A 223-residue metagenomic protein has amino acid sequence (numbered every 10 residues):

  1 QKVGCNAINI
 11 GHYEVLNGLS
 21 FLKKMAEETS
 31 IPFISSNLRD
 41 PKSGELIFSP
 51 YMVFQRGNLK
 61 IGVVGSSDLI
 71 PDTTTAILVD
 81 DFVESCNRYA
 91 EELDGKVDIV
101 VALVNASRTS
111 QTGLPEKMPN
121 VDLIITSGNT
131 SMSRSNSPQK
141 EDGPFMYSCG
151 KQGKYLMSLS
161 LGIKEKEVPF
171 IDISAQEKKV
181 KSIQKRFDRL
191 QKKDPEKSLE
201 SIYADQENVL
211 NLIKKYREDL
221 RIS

Functional and structural regions predicted by a protein language model:
Q1-I222: Acidic, metal/ion-coordinating pockets
